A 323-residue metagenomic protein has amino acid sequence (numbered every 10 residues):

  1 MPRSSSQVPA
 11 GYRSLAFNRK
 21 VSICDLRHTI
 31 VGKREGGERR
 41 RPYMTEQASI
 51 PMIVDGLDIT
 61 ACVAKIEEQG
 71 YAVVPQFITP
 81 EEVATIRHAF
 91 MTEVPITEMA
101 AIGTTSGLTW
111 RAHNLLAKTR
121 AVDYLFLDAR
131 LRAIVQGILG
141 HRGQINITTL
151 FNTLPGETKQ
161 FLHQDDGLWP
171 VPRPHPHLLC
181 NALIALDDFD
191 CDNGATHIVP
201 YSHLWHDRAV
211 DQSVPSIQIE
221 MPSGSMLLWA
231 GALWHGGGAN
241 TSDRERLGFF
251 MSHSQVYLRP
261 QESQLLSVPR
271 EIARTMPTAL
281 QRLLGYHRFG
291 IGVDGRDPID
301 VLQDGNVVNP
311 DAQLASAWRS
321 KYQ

Functional and structural regions predicted by a protein language model:
S6-E68, Y322-Q323: Fe(II)/2-oxoglutarate
P42-Q69, V74-P172: Non-heme Fe(II)-dependent double-stranded beta-helix
V74, I184, L227-W229: Short hydrophobic-aromatic micro-motifs
R111, K118, N146, L178-C180 (+3 more regions): Residues that flank catalytic or metal-binding motifs in active/ligand-binding sites
I147-L150, A182-I184, F249-H253: A structural signal for short, well-ordered beta-strand segments
E157-M221, L258-P269: Catalytic core of non-heme Fe(II) oxygenases with the double-stranded beta-helix
R208-L228, A232-L233, G238-Q323: Conserved double-stranded beta-helix
